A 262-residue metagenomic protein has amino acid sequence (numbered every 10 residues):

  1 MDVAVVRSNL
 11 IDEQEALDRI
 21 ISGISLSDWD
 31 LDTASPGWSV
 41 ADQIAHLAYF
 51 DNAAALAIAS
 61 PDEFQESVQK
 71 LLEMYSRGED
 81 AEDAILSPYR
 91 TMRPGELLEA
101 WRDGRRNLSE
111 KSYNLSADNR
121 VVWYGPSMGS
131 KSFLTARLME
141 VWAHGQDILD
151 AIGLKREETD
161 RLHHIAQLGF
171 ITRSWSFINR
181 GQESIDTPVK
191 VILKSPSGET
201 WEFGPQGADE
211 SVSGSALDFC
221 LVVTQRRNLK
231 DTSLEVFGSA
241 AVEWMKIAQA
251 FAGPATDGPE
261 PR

Functional and structural regions predicted by a protein language model:
M1-A45, A54: An N-terminal domain-cap segment
M1-V5, N52-S109, Y113, R161: Short, helix-capping/interhelical loops that line the mouth of catalytic, cofactor-, or ligand-binding pockets
R7-L10, V40, L98-W101, L134-R137: Hydrophobic packing residues in well-ordered alpha-helices of helical domains and bundles
Q14, D18, S22, D51-A55 (+2 more regions): Structural signal for well-ordered, non-membrane alpha-helices
I21-T33, R105-F133: Acidic interhelical loop/turn segments
D30-E73, W123-N179, F219: Short, contiguous alpha-helical
R180-V223: Glycine/small-residue-rich hydrophobic helix-like segments
G207-R262: C-terminal interaction segments
